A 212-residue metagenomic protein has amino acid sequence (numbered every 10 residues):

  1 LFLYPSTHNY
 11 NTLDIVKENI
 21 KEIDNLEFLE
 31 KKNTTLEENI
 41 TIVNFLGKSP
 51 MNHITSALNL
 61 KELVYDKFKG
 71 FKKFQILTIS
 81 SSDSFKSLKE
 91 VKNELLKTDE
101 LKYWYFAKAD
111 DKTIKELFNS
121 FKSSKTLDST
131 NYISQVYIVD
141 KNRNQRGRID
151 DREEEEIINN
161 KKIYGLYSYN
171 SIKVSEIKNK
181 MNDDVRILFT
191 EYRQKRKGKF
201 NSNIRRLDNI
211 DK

Functional and structural regions predicted by a protein language model:
L1-E27: N-terminal targeting signals for export/organelle localization
K32-E62, F74-L77: Short active-site neighborhood of thiol/selenol oxidoreductases, capturing the structured segment around
E37, F71-F74, N131-S134: Extracytoplasmic
K48-H53, S82-K86, Q145, E153: Short acidic, S/G/P-rich loop/turn micro-motifs used as interaction or catalytic elements
L63-F71: A short, Lys/Arg-enriched amphipathic alpha-helix followed by its capping loop at the start of a domain
K72-K86, K102-K112: Thiol-based oxidoreductase modules, predominantly thioredoxin-like and allied folds used for disulfide exchange
N93-Q135: Short, internal strand/loop/helix patches that form the active-site neighborhood or redox-interaction surface
Y132-K212: Thiol-/selenol-based redox modules, centered on thioredoxin-like and closely related oxidoreductase domains
